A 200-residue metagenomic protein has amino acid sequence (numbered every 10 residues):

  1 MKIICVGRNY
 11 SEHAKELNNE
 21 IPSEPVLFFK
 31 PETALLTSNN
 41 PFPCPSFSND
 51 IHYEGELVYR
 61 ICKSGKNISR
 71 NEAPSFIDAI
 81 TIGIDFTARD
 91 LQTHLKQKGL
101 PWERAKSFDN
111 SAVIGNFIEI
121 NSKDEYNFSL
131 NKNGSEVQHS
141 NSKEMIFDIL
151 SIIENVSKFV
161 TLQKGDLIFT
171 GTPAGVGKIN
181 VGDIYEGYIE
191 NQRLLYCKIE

Functional and structural regions predicted by a protein language model:
M1-Q163, L167, G175-E200: Catalytic-core "active-site belt" of small-molecule-metabolizing enzymes, emphasizing His/Asp/Glu-rich regions
T172: Switch II (G3) loop of P-loop NTPases
